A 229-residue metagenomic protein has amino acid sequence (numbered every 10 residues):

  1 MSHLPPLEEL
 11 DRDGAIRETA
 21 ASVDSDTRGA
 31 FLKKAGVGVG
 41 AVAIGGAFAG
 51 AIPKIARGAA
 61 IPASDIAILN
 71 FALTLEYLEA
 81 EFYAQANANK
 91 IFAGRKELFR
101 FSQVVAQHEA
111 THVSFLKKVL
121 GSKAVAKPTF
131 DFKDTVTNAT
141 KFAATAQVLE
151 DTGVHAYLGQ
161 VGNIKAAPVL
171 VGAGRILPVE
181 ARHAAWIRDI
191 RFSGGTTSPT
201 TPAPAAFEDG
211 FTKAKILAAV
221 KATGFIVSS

Functional and structural regions predicted by a protein language model:
S2-T27, G36, A49-S229: All-alpha RGS (Regulator of G-protein Signaling) helical domain and cognate RGS-like helical scaffolds
A35-A43: Sec-dependent signal peptide hydrophobic core
